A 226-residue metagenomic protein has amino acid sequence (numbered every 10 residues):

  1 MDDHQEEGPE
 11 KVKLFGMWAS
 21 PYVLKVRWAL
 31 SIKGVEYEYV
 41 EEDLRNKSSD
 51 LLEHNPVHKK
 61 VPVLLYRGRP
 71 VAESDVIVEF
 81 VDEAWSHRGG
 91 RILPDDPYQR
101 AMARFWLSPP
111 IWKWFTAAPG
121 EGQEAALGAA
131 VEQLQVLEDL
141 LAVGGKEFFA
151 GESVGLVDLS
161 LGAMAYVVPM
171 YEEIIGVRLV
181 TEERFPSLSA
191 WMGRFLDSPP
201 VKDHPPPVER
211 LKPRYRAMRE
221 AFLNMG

Functional and structural regions predicted by a protein language model:
M1-F149, S153, E220-L223: GST-like domain detector, emphasizing the conserved glutathione-binding G-site in the N-terminal thioredoxin-like
K47-S48, T116, R178, V208-P213: Short amphipathic alpha-helical segments embedded in low-complexity Lys/Glu-rich regions
L93, R178-E182: Membrane interface segments of multi-pass transport proteins and intramembrane proteases
F105, Q133-V136, S160-V167, S187-D197: Alpha-helical scaffold segments in carbohydrate-active enzymes
D139-G151, E173-I175, P199-P205: Surface-exposed helix-capping loop/turn segments at secondary-structure junctions
G151-I175, E183-S189: GST superfamily/GST-like fold recognition
E183-E209: A contiguous, mid-protein "functional segment" used to position or interact with cofactors/ions or partner subunits
E209-G226: C-terminal helix/juxtamembrane-tail motif
